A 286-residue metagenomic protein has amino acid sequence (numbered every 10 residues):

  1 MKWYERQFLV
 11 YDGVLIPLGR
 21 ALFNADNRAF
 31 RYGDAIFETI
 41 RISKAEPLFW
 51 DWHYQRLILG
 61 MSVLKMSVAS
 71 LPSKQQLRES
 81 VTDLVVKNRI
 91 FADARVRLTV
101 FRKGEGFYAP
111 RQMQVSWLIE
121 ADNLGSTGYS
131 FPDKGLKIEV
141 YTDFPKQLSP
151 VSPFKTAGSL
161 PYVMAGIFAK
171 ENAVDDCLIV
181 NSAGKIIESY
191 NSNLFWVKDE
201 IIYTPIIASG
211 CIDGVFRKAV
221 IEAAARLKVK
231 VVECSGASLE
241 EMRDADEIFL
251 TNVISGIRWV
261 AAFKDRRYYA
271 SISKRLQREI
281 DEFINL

Functional and structural regions predicted by a protein language model:
M1-D83, G106-L286: Helix-start/capping segments and mature chain N-termini
V81, K87-V100: Ordered, amphipathic secondary-structure segments that act as subunit-interaction surfaces in large macromolecular
